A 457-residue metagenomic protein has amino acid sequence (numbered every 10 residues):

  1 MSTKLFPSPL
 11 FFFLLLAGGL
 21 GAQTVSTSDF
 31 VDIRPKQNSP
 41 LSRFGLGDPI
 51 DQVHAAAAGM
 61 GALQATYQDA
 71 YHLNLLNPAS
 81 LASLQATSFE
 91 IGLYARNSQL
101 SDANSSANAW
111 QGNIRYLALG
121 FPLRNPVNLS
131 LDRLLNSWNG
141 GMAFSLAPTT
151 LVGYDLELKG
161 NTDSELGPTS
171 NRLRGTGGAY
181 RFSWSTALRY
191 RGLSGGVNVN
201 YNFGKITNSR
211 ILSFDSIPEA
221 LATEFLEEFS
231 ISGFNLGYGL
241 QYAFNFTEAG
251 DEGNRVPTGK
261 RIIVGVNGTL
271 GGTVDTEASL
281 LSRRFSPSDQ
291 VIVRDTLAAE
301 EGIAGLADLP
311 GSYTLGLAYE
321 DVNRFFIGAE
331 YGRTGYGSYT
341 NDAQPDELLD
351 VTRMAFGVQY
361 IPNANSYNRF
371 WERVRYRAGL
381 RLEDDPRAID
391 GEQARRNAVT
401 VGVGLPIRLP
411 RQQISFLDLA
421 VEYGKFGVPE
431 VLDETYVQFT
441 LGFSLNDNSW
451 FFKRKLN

Functional and structural regions predicted by a protein language model:
M1-T27: Bacterial Sec-dependent N-terminal signal peptides
Q23-N457: Subset of outer-membrane beta-barrel
